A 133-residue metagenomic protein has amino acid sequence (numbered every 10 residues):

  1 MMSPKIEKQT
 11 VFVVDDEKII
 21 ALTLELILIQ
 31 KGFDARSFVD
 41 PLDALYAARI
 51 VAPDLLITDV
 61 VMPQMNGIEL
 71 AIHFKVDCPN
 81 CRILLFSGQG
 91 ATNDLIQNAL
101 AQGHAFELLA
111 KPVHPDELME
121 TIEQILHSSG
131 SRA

Functional and structural regions predicted by a protein language model:
M1-T10, D116-A133: Non-catalytic signal-transmission and effector/linker regions of two-component phosphorelay proteins
K18-R36, G103: Two-component/phosphorelay signaling modules centered on CheY-like receiver
G32-V39, A47, L109: Short hydrophobic/Thr-rich beta-strand motif most characteristic of the beta2 strand and flanking loop of CheY-like
V39-D43, N66-L70: Acidic catalytic/metal-coordinating carboxylates
V51-I57: Active-site beta3 strand of CheY-like receiver
M62: Receiver (REC) domain active-site loop signature in two-component systems and cognate sites in sensor histidine kinases
E69, G90-L109, D116, E120: Alpha4 helix (beta4-alpha4-beta5 surface) of REC/receiver domains from two-component response regulators
F86-G88: Hydrophobic/aromatic residues positioned on beta-strands within the core alpha/beta folds
